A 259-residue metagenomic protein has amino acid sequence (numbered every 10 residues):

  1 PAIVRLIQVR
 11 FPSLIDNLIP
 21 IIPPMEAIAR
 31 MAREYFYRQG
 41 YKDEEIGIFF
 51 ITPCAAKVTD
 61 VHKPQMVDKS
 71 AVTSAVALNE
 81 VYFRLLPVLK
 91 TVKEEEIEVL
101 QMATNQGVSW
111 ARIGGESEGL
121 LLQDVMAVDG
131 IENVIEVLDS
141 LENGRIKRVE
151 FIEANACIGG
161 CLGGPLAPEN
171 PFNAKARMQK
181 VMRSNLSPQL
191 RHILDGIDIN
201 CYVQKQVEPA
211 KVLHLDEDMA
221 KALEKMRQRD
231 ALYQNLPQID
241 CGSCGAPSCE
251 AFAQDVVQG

Functional and structural regions predicted by a protein language model:
P1-Q234, I239, P247-G259: Iron-sulfur-associated redox domains of electron-transfer enzymes in respiratory and anaerobic energy metabolism
